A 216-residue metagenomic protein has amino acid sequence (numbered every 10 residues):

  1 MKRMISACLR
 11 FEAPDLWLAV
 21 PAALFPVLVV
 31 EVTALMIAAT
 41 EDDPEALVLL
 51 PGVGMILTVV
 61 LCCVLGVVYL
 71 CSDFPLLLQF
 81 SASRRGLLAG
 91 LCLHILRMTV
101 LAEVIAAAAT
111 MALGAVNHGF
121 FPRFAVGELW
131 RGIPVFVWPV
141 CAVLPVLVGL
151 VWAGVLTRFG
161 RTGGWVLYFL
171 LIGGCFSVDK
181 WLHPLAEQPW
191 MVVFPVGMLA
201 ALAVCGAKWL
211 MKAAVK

Functional and structural regions predicted by a protein language model:
M1-P75, R85-K216: Hydrophobic alpha-helical transmembrane segments of membrane proteins
